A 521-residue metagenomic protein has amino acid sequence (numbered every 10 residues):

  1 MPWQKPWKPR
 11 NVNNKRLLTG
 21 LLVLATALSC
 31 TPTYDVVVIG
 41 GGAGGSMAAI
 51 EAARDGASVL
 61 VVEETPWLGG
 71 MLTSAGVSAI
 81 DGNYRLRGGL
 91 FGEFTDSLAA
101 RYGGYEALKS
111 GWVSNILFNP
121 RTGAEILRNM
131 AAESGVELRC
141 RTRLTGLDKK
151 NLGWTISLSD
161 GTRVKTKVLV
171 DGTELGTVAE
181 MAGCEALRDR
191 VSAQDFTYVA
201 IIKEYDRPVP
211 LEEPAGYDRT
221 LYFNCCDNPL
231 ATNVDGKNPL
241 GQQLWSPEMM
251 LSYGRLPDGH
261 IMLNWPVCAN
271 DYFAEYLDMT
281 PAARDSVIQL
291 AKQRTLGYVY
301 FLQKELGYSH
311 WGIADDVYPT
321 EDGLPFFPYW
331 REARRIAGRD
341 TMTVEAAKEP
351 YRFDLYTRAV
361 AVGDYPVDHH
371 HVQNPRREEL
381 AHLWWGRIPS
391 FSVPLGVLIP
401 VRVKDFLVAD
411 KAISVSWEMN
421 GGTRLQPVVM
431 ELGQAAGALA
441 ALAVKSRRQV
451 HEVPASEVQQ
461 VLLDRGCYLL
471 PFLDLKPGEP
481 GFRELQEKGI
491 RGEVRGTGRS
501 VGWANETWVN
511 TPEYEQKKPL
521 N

Functional and structural regions predicted by a protein language model:
K5-L18: Bacterial N-terminal signal peptides that target proteins for export
L22-T33: Bacterial Sec-dependent signal peptides at the C-terminal "C-region" and cleavage site
P32-G42: Beta1/beta-strand and adjacent pyrophosphate-binding region of the FAD-binding site in flavoprotein oxidoreductases
G45: N-terminal Rossmann-fold NAD(P) dinucleotide-binding loop
E51, A57-S58, E63-G146, K150 (+2 more regions): Conserved N-terminal/central alpha/beta ligand/cofactor-binding core
M71, A124, T162-V168, G172-R465: Flavin (FAD/FMN)-binding glycine-rich loop and adjacent Rossmann-like elements that form
D148-R163: Conserved beta-strand-loop-beta-strand element in the redox core of flavoprotein oxidoreductases
L462-N521: N-terminal propeptides
